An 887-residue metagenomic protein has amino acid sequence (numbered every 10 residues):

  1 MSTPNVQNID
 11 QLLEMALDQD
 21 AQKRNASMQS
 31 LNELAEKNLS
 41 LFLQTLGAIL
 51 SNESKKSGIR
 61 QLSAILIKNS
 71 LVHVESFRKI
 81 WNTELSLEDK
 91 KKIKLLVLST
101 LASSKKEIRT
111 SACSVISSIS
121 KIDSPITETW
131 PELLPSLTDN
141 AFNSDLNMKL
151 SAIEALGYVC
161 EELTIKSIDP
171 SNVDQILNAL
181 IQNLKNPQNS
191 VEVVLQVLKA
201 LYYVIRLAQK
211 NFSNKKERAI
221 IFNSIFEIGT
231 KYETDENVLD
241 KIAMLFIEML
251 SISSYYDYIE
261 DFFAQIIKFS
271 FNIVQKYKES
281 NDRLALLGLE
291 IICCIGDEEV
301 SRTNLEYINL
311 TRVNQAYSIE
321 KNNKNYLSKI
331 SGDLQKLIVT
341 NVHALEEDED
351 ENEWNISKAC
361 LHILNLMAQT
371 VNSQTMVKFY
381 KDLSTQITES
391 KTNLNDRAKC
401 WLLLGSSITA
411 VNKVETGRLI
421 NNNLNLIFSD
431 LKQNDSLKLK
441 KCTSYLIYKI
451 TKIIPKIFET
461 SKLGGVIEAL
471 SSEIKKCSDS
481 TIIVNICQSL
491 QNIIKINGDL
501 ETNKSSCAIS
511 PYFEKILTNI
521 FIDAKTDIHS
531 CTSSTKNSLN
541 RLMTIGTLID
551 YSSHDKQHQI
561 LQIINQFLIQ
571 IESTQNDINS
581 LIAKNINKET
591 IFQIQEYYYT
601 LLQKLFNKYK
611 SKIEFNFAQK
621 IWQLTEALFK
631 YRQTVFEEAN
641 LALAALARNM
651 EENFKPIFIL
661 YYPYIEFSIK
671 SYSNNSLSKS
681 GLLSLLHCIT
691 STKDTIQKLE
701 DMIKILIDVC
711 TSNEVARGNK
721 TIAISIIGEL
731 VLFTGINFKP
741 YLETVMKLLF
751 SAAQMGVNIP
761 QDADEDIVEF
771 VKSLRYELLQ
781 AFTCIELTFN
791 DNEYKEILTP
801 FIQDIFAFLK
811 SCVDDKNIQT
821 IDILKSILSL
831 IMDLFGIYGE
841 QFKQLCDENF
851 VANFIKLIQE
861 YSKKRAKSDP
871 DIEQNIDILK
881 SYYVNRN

Functional and structural regions predicted by a protein language model:
M1-N887: Karyopherin-beta/Importin-beta family HEAT-repeat alpha-solenoid scaffold
